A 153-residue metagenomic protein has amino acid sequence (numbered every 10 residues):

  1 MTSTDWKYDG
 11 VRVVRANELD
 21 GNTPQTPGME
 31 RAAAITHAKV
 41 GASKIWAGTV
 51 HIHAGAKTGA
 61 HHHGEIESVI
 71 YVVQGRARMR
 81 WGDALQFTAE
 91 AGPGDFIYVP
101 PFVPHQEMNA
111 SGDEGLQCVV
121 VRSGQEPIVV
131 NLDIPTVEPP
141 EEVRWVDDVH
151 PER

Functional and structural regions predicted by a protein language model:
M1-K44, G59, L132-R153: A short, N-terminal "cap"/entry segment at the start of jelly-roll beta-barrel domains of the cupin/DSBH fold
R31, G48-G64: Conserved short histidine dyad/triad with adjacent acidic residue
V40, E65, A84, G112-D113: Short strand-connecting beta-turns/loops that link adjacent beta-strands
S43-I45, H63, A91, A110-G112: Short glycine/proline-enriched turns and hinge-like loops at secondary-structure junctions
T49-V50, V69, Y98, D113-V130: A short hydrophobic beta-strand segment most commonly corresponding to one strand of the jelly-roll/cupin
H53-G55, W81, A91-S111, V121-S123: Conserved metal-binding segment of the jelly-roll/cupin
K57, E65-P93, V103: A short beta-strand-loop-beta hairpin characteristic of the jelly-roll/cupin
L85-Q86, G112-E114, D133-T136: Short, glycine/charged-enriched secondary-structure capping and boundary segments
